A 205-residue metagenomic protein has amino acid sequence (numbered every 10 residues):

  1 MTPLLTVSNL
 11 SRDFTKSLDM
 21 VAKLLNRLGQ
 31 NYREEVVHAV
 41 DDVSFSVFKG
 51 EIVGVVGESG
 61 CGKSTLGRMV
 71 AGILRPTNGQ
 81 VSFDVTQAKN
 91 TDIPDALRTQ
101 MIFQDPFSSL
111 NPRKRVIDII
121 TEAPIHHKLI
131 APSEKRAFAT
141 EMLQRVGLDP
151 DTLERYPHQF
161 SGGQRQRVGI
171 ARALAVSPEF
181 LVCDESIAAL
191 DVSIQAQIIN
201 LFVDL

Functional and structural regions predicted by a protein language model:
L24-L28, E134-D151, D204: Conserved ABC ATPase "signature" region
N31-E34, T86-Q100, K114, D118 (+1 more regions): ABC ATPase NBD coupling module
V56-G57: The feature captures the beta-strand-to-loop junction immediately N-terminal to the Walker
A71: Helix-to-loop junction immediately C-terminal to a conserved catalytic motif
Y156-F160, Q164: Conserved ABC ATPase signature
A175-E179, Q195: A short, proline-enriched helix->beta-strand linker immediately N-terminal to the Walker B motif in ABC-type P-loop
